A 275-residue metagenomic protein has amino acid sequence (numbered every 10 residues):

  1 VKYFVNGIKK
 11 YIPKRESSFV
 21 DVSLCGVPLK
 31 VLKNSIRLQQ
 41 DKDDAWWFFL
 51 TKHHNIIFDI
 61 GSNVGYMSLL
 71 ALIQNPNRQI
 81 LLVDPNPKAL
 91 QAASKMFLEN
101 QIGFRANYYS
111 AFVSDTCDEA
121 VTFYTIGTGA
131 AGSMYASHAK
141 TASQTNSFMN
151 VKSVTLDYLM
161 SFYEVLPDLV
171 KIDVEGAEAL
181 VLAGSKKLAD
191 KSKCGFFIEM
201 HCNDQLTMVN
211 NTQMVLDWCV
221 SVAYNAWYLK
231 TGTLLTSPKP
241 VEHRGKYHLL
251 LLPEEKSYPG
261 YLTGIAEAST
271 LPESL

Functional and structural regions predicted by a protein language model:
V1-R105, Y163, N225-L275: S-adenosyl-L-methionine
P28, N34-F58, E119, A136-K191 (+1 more regions): Short internal loop-to-helix segment that lines adenine-nucleotide cofactor pockets
S62-V64, P87, D115, V174-G176 (+1 more regions): Short, glycine/acidic-enriched loop or turn micro-motifs at the edges of active sites
A71-N75, S185-K193, C219-V222: Short, conserved loop/helix-junction motifs that constitute active-site signature segments in enzyme catalytic cores
S94-V154: S-adenosyl-L-methionine
K193-H201: Conserved beta-strand signature within the Rossmann-like core of class I S-adenosyl-L-methionine
T212-N225: Conserved Class I S-adenosyl-L-methionine
